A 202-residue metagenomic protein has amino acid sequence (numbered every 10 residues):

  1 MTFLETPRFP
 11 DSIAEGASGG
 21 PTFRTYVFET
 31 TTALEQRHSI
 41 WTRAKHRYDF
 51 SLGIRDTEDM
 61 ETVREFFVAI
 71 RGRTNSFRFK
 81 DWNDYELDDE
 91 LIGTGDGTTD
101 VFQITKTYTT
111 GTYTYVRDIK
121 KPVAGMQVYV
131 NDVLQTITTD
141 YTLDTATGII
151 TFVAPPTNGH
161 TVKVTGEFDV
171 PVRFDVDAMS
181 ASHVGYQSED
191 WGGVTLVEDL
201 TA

Functional and structural regions predicted by a protein language model:
M1-T74, V170-G192: Solvent-exposed edge beta-strands and adjacent loop segments that serve as assembly or binding interfaces
R37-H38, E90-L91, T151-A154: Beta-strand-rich interaction surfaces with strong enrichment in secreted/lumenal proteins
R47, V123-Q127, G159-T161: Exposed beta-strand and adjacent loop surfaces of beta-rich binding modules that mediate intermolecular recognition
G53-R55, T165, V197: Solvent-exposed residues in well-ordered beta-strands and their adjoining turns, especially edge/terminal strands
I54, K106-T109, T151-N158, L200: Secondary-structure transition/turn motif
R64-D140, E167-A202: Extended beta-strand solenoid/passenger and fiber regions
L134-H160: A surface-exposed beta-strand-loop module
H160-F168: Short, hydrophobic/aromatic-enriched beta-strand segments in well-ordered soluble domains
